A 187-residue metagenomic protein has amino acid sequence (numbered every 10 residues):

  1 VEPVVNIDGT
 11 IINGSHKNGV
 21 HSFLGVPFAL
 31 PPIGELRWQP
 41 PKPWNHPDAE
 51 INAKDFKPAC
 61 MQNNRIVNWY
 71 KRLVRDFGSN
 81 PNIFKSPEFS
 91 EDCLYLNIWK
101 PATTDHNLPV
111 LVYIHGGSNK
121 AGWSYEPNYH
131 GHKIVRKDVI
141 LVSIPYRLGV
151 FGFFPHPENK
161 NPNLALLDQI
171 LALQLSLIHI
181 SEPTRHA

Functional and structural regions predicted by a protein language model:
V1-L166: Non-catalytic accessory segments of hydrolases
D92, D168, A172, E182: Acidic active-site catalytic centers that drive phospho-/nucleotidyl reactions and related ester hydrolyses
N161-L177: Alpha/beta-hydrolase active-site loop
I178-A187: Single conserved hydrophobic/aromatic residue that forms the stacking wall/gate of nucleotide- or nucleobase-binding
